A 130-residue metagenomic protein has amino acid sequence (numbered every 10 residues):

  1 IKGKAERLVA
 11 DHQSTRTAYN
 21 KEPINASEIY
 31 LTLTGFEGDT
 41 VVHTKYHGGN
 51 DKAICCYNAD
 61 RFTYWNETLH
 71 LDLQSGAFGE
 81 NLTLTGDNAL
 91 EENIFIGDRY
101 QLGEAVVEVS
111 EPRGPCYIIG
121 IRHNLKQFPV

Functional and structural regions predicted by a protein language model:
I1-I121, Q127: Electropositive, beta-rich accessory/interaction domains or terminal extensions that provide binding surfaces
